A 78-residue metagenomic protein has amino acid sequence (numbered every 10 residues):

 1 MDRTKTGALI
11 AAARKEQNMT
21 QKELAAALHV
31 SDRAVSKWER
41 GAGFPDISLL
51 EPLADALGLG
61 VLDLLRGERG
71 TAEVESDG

Functional and structural regions predicted by a protein language model:
M1-E16: A short, Lys/Arg-rich alpha-helix, primarily the initiator
A8, K22, D46-L50: Short alpha-helical elements of helix-turn-helix
N18-K37, P52: Short alpha-helical DNA-recognition segment
V30, R40, R69: Short, conserved catalytic or interaction motifs in soluble domains
S48-D63: DNA major-groove recognition helix of helix-turn-helix/homeodomain DNA-binding modules
L65-G78: Short, charged recognition helix plus adjacent turn of helix-turn-helix-like nucleic-acid-binding domains
